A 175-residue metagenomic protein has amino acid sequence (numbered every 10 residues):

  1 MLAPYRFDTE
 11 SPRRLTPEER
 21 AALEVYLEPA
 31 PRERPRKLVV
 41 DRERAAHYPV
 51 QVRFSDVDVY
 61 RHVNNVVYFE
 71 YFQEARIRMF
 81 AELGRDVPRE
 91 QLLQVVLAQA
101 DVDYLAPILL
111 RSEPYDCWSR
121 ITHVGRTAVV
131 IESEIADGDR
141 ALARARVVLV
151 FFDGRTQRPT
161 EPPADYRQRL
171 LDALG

Functional and structural regions predicted by a protein language model:
M1-R42, L109-R111, T122-G175: HotDog/MaoC-like acyl-thioester-processing domains
P4, V50-V52, Y104, F151: Hydrophobic residues in beta-strands and at strand termini
Y26-R85: Catalytic strand-loop segment that frames the active site of acyl-thioester-processing enzymes
A46, V96-A98, Y115, V129 (+1 more regions): Hydrophobic core residues within well-ordered beta-strands of beta-rich domains
V57, I108-L109: Hydrophobic beta-strand core residues of beta-sandwich domains
E74-D103, R167: N-terminal first-folded block
Y115-I121: OB-fold and OB-like beta-barrel modules that bind single-stranded nucleic acids
